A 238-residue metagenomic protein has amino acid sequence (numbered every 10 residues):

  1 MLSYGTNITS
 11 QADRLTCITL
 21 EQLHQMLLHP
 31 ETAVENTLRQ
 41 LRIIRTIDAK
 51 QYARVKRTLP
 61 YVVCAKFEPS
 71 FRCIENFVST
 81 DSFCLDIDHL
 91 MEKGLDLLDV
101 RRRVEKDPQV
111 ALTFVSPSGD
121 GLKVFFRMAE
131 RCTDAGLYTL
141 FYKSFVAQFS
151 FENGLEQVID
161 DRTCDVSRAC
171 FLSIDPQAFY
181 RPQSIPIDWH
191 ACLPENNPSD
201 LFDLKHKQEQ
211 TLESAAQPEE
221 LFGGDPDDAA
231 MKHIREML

Functional and structural regions predicted by a protein language model:
M1-D120, M128-F141, Q157, E220-L221 (+2 more regions): Signature for HUH/AEP ssDNA processing cores
G94, L98-R103, M128-L155, A178-D200: Helical (often loop-to-helix) elements that flank the catalytic cores of nucleotide-handling enzymes
S116-L122, T163-A169: Short Gly/Ser/Thr- and Asp/Glu-enriched loop/turn motifs at secondary-structure junctions
Q148-F149, D161, L172: Conserved catalytic-core surface of thiol
N153-C164: Polymerase palm active-site segment centered on the conserved acidic dipeptide of motif C
V166-G224: C-terminal accessory nucleic-acid interaction domains of nucleic acid-metabolism proteins
